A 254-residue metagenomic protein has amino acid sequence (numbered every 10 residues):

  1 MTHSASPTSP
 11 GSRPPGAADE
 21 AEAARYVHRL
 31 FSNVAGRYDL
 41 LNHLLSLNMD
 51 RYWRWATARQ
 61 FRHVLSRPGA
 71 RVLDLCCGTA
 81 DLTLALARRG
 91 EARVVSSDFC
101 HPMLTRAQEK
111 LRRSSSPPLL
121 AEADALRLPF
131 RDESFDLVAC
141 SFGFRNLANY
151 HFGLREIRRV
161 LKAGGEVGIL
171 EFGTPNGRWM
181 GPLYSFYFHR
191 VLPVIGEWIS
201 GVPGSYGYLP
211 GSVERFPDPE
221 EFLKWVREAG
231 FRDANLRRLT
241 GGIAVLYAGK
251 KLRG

Functional and structural regions predicted by a protein language model:
M1-D39, F188, I199: N-terminal, positively charged/glycine-rich alpha-helical extensions of SAM-dependent methyltransferases
R37, L47-G69: Conserved alpha-helix/loop element of class I SAM-dependent methyltransferases that forms part of the SAM/SAH-binding
Y38, V138-A139: Hydrophobic beta-strand segment of the Class I
R71-R127: Class I SAM-dependent methyltransferase SAM/SAH-binding core
L126-V138: A short acidic, Gly/Pro-enriched loop at the edge of an enzyme's catalytic core that lines a small-molecule cofactor
H151-E166: A short glycine-rich, Lys/Arg-flanked "PGG" loop and its adjoining helix->strand segment in the class I
L170-W225, A229, N235: C-terminal alpha-helical "lid/dimerization" subdomain adjacent to the S-adenosyl-L-methionine
A229-G254: Core SAM-dependent methyltransferase catalytic element
